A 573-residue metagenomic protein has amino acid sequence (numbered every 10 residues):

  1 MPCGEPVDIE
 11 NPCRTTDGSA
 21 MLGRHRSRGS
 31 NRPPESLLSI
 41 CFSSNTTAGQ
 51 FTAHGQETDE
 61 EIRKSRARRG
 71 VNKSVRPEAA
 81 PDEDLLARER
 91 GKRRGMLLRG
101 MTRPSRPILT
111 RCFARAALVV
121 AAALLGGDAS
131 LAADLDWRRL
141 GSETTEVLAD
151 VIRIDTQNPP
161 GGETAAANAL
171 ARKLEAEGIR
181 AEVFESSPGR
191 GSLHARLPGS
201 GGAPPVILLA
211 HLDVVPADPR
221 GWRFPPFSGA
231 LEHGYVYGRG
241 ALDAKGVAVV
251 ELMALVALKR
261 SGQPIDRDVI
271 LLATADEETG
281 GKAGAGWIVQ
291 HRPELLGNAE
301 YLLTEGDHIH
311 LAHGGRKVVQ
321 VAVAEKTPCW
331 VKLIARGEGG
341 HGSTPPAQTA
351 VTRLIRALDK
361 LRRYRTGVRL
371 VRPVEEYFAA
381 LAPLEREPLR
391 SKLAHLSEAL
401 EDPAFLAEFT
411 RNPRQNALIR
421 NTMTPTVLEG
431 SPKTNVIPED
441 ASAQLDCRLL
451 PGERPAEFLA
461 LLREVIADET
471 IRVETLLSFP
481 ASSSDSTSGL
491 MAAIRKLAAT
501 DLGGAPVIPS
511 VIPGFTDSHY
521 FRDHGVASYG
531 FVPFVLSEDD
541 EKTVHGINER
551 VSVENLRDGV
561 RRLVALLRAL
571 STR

Functional and structural regions predicted by a protein language model:
A53-D59, P81, R88-R94, S105: Short, low-complexity, charge-dense intrinsically disordered segments
G100-A117: Bacterial N-terminal signal peptides that target proteins for export
A114-G127: Bacterial N-terminal signal peptides
D128-A132: Sec/Tat signal peptide C-region and signal peptidase I cleavage site
A133-A241, A248, L258-R267, L445: Acidic/His- and Gly-rich active-site-bordering loop/insert found across diverse amide/peptide-bond hydrolases
A133-D134, D307-K317, V321-V564, R568-R573: Metal-dependent amide/peptide-bond hydrolase catalytic core, centered on the "pita-bread" metallohydrolase fold
Y235-V236, L242-Q320: Acidic/histidine-rich catalytic neighborhood of metal-dependent amide-processing enzymes
